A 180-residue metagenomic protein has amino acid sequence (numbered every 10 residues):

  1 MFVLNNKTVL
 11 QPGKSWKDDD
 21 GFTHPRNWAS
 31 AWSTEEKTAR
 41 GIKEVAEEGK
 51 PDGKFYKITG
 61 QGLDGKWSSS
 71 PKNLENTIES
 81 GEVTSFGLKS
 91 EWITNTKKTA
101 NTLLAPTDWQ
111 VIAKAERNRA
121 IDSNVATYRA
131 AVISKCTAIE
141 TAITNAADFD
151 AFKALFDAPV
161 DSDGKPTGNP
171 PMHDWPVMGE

Functional and structural regions predicted by a protein language model:
M1-E180: A preference for well-ordered globular domain cores that mediate specific macromolecular interactions or catalysis
